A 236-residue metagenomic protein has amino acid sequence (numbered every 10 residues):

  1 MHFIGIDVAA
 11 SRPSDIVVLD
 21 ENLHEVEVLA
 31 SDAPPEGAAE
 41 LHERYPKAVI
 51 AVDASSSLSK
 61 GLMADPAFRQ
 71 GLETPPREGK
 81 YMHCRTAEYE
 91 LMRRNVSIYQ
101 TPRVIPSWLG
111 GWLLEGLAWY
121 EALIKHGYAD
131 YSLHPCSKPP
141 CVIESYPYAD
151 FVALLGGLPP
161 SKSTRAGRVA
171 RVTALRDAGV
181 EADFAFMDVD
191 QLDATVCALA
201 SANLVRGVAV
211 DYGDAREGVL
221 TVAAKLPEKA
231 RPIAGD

Functional and structural regions predicted by a protein language model:
M1-T195, A200-D236: Phosphate- and other anionic-substrate recognition elements at nucleic-acid/protein interfaces
